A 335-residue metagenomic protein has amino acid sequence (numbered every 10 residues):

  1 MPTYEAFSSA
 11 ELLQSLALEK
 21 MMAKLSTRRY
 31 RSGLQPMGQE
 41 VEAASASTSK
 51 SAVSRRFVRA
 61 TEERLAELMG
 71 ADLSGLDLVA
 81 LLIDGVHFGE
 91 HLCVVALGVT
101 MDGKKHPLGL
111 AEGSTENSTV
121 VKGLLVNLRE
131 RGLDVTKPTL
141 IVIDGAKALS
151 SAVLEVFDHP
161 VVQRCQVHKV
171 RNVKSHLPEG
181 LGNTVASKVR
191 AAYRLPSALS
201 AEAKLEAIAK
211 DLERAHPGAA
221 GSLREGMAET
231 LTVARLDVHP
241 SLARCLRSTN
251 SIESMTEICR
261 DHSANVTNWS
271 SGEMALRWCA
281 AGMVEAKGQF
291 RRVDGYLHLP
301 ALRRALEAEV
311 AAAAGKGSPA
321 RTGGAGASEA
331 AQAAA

Functional and structural regions predicted by a protein language model:
M1-F7, L12-L16, P36-V142, K147 (+2 more regions): RNase H-like nuclease fold core
L12-S26: Conserved pre-catalytic core of RNA-dependent polymerases
S15-E19, S187, D261: Positions in alpha-helical segments
K24-P36: Short, charged amphipathic recognition helices of the HTH superfamily and cognate SANT/SANTA-like modules
Y30, D84, K105, I141 (+4 more regions): Residue-level signature of catalytic and energy-coupling elements of molecular machines, predominantly ATP/GTP-dependent
P36, E40, L195-A335: Acidic/histidine-rich catalytic cores and adjacent linkers of DNA breakage/strand-transfer/modification proteins
D158-S175: Inter-helix linker motif
V173-A203, A207: Metal-dependent DNA phosphodiester-chemistry modules and their immediately adjacent helices/loops in DNA-processing
